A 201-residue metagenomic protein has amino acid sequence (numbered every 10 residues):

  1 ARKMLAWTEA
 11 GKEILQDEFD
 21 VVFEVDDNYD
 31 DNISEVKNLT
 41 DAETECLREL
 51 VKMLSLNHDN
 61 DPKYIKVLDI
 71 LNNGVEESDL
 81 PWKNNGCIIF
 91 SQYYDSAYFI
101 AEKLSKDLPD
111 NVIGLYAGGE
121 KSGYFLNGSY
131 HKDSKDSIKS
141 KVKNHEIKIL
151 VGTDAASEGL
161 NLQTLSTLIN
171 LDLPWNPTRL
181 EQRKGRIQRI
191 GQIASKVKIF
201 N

Functional and structural regions predicted by a protein language model:
A1-G119, K143, A156: Helicase motor interdomain insertion/brace
D95, I149-A155, W175: Conserved helicase core region in the C-terminal RecA-like lobe
F99-K103, S137-K141, N161-T164, R179-R186: Alpha-helical scaffold elements adjacent to nucleotide-binding pockets in ATP/GTP-utilizing enzyme cores
K106-N111, P177, I187-Q192: A short alpha->loop->secondary-structure connector
V112, A117-T153: Conserved helicase ATPase core of P-loop NTP-dependent helicases/translocases
V151, E158-L173, V197-F200: A short beta-strand element within the Helicase C-terminal
L180-Q182, R186-N201: Conserved segment of the helicase C-terminal RecA-like domain
